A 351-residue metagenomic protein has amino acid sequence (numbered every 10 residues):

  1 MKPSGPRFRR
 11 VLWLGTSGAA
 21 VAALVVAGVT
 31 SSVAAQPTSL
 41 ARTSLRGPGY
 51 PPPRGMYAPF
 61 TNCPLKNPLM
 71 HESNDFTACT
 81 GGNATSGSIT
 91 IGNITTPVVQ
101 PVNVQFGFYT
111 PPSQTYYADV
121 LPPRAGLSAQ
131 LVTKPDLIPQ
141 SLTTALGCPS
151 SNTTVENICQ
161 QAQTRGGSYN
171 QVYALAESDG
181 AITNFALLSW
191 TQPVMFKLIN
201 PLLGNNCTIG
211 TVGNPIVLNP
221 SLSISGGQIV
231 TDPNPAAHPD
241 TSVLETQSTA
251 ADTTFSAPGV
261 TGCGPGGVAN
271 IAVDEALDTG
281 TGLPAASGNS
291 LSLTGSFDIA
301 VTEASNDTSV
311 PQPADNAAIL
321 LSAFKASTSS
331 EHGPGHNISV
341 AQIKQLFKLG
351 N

Functional and structural regions predicted by a protein language model:
M1-Q36: Secretory targeting and sorting signals
P37-N351: Extracytosolic secretory-pathway proteins
